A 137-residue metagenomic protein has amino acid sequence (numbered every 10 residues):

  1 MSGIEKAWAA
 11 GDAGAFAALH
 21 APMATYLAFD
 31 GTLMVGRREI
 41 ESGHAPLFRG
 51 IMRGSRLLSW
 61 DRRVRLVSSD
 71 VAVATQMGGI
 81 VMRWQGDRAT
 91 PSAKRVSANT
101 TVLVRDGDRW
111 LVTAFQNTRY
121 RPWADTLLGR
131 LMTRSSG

Functional and structural regions predicted by a protein language model:
S2-G14, A18, T25-G137: A beta-strand edge to alpha-helix "cap/lid" segment located at domain peripheries
